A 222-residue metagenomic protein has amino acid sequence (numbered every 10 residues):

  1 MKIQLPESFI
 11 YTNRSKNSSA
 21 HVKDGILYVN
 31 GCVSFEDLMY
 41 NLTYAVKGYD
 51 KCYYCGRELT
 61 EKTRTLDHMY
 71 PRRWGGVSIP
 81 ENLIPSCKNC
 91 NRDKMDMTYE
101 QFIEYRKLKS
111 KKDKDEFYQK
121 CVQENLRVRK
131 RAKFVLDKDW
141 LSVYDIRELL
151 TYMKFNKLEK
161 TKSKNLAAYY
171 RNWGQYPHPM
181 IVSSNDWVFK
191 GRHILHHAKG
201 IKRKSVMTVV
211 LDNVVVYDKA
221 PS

Functional and structural regions predicted by a protein language model:
K2-Y54: Short, charged surface segments at domain edges that flank catalytic/cofactor-binding sites
K51, T65, S86: The −1 position to Zn-ligating cysteines in a subset of zinc-ribbon hairpins
Y54-C55, N89: Short, cysteine/histidine-rich loop/knuckle motifs that typically chelate Zn2+
G56-L83, M97: Histidine-centered nuclease catalytic patch
R72-K88, K107-C121: Short microdomains enriched in Cys/His and/or Lys/Arg
L83-Y105: Short Cys/His-centered divalent metal-binding micro-motifs
L126-V210: Short, charged/polar connector segments at secondary-structure boundaries
V216-P221: Short, charged, surface-exposed secondary-structure boundary motifs
